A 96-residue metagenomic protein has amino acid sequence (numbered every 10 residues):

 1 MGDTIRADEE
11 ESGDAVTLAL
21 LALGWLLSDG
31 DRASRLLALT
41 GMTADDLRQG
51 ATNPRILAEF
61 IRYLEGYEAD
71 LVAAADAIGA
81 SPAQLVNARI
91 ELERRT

Functional and structural regions predicted by a protein language model:
M1-T96: Metal- and O2-centered redox machinery and metal/ROS homeostasis
